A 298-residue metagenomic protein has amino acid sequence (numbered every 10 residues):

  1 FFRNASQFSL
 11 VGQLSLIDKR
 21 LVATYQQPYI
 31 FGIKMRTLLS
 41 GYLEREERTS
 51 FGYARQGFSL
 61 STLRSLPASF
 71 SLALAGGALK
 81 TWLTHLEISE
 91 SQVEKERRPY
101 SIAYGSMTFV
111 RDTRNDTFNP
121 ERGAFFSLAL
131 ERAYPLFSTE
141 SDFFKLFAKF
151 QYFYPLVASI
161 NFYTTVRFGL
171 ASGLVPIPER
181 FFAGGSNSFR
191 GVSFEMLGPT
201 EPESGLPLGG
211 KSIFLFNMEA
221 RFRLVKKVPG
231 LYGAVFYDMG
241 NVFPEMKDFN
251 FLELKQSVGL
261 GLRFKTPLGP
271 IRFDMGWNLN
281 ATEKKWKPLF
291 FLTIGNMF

Functional and structural regions predicted by a protein language model:
F1-K19, Q26-M35, Y42-G52, V93-E96 (+2 more regions): Periplasmic/extracytosolic POTRA-like scaffold domains at the N-termini of outer-membrane and outer-envelope
F1-Q7, F31-T37, A68-L74, N115-F118 (+3 more regions): Repeated loop/turn-to-beta-strand initiation elements of outer-membrane beta-barrel proteins
S9-Q13, T24, L38-Y42, A73-L79 (+5 more regions): Transmembrane beta-strands of outer-membrane beta-barrel proteins
L10-L21, E46-R55, Y134-S141, L174 (+1 more regions): Solvent-exposed loop/turn segments connecting transmembrane beta-strands in outer-membrane beta-barrel proteins
K19-G32, T37-L39, Q56-L66, A103-R111 (+5 more regions): Feature captures outer-membrane beta-barrel proteins of Gram-negative bacteria and organelles
K19-L21, L43-E47, A54-F58, A78-W82 (+6 more regions): Transmembrane beta-barrel architecture of outer-membrane proteins
E87-L231, V235-M239, F243-E245, K284 (+1 more regions): C-terminal outer-membrane beta-barrel translocator/porin domains of Gram-negative envelope proteins and their
F243, K247-E283, F290: C-terminal structured "cap/appendage" subdomains that terminate the fold
